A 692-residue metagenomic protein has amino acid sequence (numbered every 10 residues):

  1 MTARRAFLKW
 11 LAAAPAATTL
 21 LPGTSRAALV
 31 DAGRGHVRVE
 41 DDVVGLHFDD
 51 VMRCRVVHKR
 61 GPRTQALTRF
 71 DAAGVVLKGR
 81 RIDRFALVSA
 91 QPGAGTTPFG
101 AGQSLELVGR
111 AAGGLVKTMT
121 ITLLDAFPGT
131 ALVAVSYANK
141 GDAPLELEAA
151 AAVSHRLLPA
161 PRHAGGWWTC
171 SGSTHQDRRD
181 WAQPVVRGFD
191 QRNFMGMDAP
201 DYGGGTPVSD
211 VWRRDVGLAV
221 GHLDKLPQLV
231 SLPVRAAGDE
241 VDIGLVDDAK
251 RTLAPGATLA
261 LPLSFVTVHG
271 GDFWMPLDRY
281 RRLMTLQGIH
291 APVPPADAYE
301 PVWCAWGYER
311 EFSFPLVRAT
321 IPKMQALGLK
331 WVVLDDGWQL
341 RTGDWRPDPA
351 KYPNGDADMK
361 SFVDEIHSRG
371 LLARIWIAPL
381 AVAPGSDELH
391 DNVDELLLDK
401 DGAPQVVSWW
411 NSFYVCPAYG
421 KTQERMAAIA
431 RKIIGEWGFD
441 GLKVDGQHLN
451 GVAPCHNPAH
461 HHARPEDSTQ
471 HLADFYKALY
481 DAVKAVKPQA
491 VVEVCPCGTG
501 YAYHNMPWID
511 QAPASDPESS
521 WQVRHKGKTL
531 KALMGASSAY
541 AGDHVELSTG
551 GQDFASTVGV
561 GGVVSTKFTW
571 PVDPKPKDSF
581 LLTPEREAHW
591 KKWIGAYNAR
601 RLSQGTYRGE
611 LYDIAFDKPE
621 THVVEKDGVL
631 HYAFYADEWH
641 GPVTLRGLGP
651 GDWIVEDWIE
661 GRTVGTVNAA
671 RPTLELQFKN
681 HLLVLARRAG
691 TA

Functional and structural regions predicted by a protein language model:
A6-R26: N-terminal export signals
L29-H47, R55-V234, W658-T663: Polysaccharide-binding surfaces and accessory modules of carbohydrate-active proteins
F48, A257, L261, Y476-V664 (+2 more regions): Active-site-proximal substrate-binding groove within the catalytic cores of carbohydrate-active enzymes
R251-G270, F678-R687: Short Pro-Gly-centered flexible turn/kink motifs
Y308-H390, E424-R425, H471-A478: Aromatic- and glycine-enriched glycan-recognition loops and surfaces that form the carbohydrate-binding subsites
R346-P353, A381-Q405, N457-P458, P507-A514: Aromatic- and acidic-residue-enriched segments that line the glycan-binding/catalytic groove of carbohydrate-active
P379-K432, E436: Active-site-adjacent "subsite" loops/lids of carbohydrate-active enzymes
V667-A692: C-terminal beta-strand-rich structural cap/linker in extracellular carbohydrate-active enzymes
